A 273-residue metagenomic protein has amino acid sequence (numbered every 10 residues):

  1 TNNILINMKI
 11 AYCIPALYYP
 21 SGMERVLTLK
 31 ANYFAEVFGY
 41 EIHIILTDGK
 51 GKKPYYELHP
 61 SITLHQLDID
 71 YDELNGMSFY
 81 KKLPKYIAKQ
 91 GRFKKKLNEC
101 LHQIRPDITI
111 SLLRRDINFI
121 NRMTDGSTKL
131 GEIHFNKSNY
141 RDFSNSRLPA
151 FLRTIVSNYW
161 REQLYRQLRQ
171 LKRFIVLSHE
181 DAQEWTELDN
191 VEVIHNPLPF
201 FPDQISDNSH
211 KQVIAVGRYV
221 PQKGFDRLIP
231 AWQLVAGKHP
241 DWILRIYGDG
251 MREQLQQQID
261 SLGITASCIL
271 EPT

Functional and structural regions predicted by a protein language model:
I10, I108-I110, M123-F143, T154: Active-site proximal beta-strand in glycosyltransferases
Y12-P20, Y33, V37-P84, E184 (+1 more regions): N-terminal strand-loop element at the rim of the active site of nucleotide-sugar-dependent glycosyltransferases
S21-L29, K211, A215-L234, E253: A conserved mid-protein helix/loop that constitutes part of the nucleotide-sugar donor-binding site
I44-K52, V216, I243-L255: Glycosyltransferase donor-sugar binding loop
T63, Q256-T273: Nucleotide-activated donor-binding/catalytic signature segment of Leloir-type glycosyltransferases, i.e., the conserved
K95-H102, F151-F174: Membrane-proximal helix-turn-helix segments that form the acceptor-binding/catalytic region of lipid-linked
L97-D116, T128-L130: Short N-terminal targeting/anchoring amphipathic segment
E180, P197: Carbohydrate-associated surface elements
